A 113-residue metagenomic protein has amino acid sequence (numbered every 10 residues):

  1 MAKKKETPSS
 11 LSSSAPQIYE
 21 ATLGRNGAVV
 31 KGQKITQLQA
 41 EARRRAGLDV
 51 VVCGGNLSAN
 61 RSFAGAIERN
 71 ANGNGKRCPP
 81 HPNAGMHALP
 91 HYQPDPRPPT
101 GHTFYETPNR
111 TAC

Functional and structural regions predicted by a protein language model:
A2-P8: Short Lys/Arg-rich cationic patches that frequently serve as NLS/NoLS or arginine-rich RNA/DNA-binding motifs
A15-C113: Catalytic toxin/effector domains delivered as secreted proteins or via bacterial secretion systems
